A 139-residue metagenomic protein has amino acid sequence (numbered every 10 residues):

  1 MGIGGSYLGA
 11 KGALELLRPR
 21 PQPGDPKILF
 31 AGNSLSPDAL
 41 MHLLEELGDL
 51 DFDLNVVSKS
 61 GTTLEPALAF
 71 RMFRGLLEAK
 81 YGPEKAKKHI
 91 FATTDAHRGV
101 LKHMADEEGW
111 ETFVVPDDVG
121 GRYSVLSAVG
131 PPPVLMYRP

Functional and structural regions predicted by a protein language model:
M1-P139: Glycine-rich phosphate-binding loops that contact phosphosugars or nucleotide phosphates
